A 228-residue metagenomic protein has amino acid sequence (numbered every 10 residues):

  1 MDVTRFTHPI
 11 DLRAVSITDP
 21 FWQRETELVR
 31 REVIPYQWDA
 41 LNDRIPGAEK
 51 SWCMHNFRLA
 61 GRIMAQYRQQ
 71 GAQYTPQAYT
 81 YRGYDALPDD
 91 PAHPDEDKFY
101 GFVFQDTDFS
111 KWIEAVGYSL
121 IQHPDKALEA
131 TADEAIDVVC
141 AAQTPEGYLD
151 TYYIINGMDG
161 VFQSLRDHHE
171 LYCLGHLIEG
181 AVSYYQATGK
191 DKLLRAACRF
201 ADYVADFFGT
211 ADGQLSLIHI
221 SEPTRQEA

Functional and structural regions predicted by a protein language model:
M1-D108, D133-Y153: Low-complexity, Ser/Thr/Pro/Gly-enriched N-terminal "stalk/linker" regions
W22, I113-K126, G175-D191, S221: Well-ordered alpha-helical scaffold segments within catalytic/enzyme domains
W38, I113, E129-Q143, G175-I178 (+2 more regions): Hydrophobic core segments within long, regular secondary-structure runs in both alpha- and beta-rich folds
P124, T144, G189, A205-G209: Helix-capping and short linker residues that terminate individual alpha-solenoid repeat units
I155-H168, L194, C198-S216: Asp-box/WD-like beta-propeller blade repeats and closely related beta-sheet repeat scaffolds
I218-E222, Q226-A228: Single conserved hydrophobic/aromatic residue that forms the stacking wall/gate of nucleotide- or nucleobase-binding
